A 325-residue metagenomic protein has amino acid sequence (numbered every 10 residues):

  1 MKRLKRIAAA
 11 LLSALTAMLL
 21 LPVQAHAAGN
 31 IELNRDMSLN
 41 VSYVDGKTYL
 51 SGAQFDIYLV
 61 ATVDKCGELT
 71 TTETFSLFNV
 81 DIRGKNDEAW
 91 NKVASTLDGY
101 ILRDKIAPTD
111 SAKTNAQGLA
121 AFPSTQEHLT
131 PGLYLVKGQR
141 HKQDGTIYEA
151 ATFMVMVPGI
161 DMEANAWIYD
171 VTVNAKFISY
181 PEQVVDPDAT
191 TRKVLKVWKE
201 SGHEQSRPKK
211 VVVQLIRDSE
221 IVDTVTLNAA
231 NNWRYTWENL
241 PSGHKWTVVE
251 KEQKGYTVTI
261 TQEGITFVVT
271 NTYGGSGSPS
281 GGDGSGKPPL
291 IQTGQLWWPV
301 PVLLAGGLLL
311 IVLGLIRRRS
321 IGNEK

Functional and structural regions predicted by a protein language model:
K2-K325: Solvent-exposed loop/turn and edge beta-strand elements of beta-rich ligand-binding domains
